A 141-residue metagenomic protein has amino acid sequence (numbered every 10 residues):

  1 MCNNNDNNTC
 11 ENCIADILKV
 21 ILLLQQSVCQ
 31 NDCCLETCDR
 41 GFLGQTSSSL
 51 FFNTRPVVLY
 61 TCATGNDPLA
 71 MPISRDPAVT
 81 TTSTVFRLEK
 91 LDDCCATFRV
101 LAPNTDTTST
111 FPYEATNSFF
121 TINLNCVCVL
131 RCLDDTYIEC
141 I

Functional and structural regions predicted by a protein language model:
M1-E89, T97-I141: Short glycine-rich, low-complexity segments
